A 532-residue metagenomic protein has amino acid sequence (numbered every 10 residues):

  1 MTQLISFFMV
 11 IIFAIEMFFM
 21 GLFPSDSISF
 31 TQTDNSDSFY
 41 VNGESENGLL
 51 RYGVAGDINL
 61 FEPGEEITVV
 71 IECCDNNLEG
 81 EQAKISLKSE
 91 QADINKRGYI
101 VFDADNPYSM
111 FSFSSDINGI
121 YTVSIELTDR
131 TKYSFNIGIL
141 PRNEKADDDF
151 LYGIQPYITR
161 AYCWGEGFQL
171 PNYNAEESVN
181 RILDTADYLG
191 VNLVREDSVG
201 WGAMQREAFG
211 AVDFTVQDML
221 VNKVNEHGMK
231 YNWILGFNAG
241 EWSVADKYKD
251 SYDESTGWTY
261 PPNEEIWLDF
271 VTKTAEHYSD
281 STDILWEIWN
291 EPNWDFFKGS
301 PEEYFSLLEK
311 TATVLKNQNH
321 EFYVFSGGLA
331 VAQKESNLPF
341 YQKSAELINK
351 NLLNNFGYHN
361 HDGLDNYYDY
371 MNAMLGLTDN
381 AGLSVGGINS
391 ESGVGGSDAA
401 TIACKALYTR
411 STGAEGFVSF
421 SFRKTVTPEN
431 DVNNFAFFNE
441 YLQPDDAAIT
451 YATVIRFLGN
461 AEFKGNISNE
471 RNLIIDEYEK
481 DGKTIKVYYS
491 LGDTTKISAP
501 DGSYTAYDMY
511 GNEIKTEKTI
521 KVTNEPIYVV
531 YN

Functional and structural regions predicted by a protein language model:
E16-Y173: Mature N-terminal, pre-catalytic/accessory segment of carbohydrate-active enzymes
A55, S468-G502, M509-G511: Carbohydrate-binding surface patches
E79-E90, V123-I125, D493-E513: Beta-strand-rich binding/interaction modules
Y152-P156, V194-E196, Y231-L235, I284-I288 (+4 more regions): Hydrophobic faces of well-ordered beta-strands that scaffold small-molecule active sites in alpha/beta enzyme cores
A186-N349: Substrate-binding cleft and catalytic face of glycoside hydrolase catalytic domains, especially the flexible beta-alpha
P301-A406, T412: Noncatalytic carbohydrate-binding groove/subsite architecture in carbohydrate-active enzymes
G395-A452, N466-N469: Aromatic/acidic polysaccharide-binding cleft in carbohydrate-active enzymes
K515-N532: C-terminal beta-strand-rich structural cap/linker in extracellular carbohydrate-active enzymes
